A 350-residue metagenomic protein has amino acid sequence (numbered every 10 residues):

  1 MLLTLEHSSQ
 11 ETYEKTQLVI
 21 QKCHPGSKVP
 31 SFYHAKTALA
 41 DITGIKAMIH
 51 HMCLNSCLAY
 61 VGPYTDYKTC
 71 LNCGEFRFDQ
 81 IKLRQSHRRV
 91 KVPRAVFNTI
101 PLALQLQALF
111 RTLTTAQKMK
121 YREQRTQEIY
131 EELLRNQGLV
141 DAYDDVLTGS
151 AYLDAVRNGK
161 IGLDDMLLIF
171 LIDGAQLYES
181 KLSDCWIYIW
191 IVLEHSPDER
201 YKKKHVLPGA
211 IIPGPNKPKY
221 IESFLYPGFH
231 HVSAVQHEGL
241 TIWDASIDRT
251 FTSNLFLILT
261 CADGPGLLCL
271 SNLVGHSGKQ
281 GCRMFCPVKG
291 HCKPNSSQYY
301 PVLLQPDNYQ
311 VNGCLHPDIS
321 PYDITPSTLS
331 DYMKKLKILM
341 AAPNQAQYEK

Functional and structural regions predicted by a protein language model:
M1-H51, A59-V61: N-terminal alpha-helical interaction blocks
A47-L54, Y67, K279: Residues immediately within or flanking Cys/His clusters that coordinate Zn2+ in small zinc-binding modules
C53, C70-C73, C282-F285: Short cysteine-rich clusters marking metal-coordination/redox-active sites
C57-V61, R77, C286-K289: Cys/His-rich microdomains that often coordinate metals
C73-I81: Short Cys/His-rich micro-motifs in 6-15 aa windows
L83-I172, A234-K350: Charged (Asp/Glu and Lys/Arg) segments that form or flank catalytic channels of large polymer- and nucleotide-handling
T148-A151, A155, I161-G162, M166-G214 (+1 more regions): Acidic, metal-ligating active-site segments
L193-L240, K293: Compact, glycine/acidic-enriched structural inserts
